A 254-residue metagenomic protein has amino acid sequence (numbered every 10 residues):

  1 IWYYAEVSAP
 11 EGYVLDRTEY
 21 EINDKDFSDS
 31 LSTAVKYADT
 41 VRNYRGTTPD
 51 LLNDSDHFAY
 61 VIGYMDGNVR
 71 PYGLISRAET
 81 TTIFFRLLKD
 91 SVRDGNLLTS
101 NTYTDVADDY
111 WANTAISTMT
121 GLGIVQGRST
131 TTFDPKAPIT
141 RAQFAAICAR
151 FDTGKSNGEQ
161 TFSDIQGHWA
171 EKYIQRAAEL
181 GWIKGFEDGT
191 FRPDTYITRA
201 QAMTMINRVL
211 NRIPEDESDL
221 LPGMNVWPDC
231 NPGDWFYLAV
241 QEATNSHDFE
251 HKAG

Functional and structural regions predicted by a protein language model:
I1-G46: Solvent-exposed loop/turn and edge beta-strand elements of beta-rich ligand-binding domains
R17, K36, D56, T114-S117 (+1 more regions): Sequence-level motif detector for i,i+2 pairs with an aromatic at +2
Y44-N113, G121-A142, R150-Y173, K184-R199 (+1 more regions): Feature responds to low-complexity, polar/acidic, surface-exposed segments characteristic of secreted/exported proteins
